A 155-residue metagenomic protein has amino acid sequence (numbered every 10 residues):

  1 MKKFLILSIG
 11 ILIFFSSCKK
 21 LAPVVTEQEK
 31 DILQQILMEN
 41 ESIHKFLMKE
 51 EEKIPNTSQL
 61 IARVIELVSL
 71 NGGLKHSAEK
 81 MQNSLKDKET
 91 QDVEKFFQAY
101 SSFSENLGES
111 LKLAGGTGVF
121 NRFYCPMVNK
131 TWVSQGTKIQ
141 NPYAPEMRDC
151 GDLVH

Functional and structural regions predicted by a protein language model:
K2-S8: Sec-dependent signal peptide recognition, specifically the positively charged N-region followed immediately by
F14-S17: C-terminal motif of bacterial Sec signal peptides marking the signal peptidase cleavage site
K20-L60, N141-M147, D152-H155: Immediate post-signal-peptide N-terminus of mature secreted/exported proteins
Q34-L37, E41, Q59-A62, E66 (+2 more regions): Generic structural signal for well-ordered, non-transmembrane alpha-helical segments in soluble/cytosolic regions
K45-E89: Alpha-helical segments in soluble extracytoplasmic regions
L74-V133: Long, amphipathic, charge-rich alpha-helical segments that form helical bundles/coiled-coils
G118-H155: Amphipathic, charged alpha-helical segments and their helix-to-coil junctions in extracytoplasmic/peripheral assemblies
